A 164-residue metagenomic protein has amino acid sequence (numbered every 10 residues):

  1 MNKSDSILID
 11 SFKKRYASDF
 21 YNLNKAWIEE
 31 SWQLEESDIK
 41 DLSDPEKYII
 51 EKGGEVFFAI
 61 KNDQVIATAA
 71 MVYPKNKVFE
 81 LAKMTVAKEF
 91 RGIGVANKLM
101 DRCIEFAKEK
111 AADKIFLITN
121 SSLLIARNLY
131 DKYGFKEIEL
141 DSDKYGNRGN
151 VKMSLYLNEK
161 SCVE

Functional and structural regions predicted by a protein language model:
M1-D5, S161-E164: Basic/polar N-terminal segments that are highly enriched at the extreme N-terminus, encompassing both cleavable
N2-L8, F12-K13, I115-L117: Short, charged low-complexity linear motifs
I7, S11-A82, A87-E89, M100-R102 (+3 more regions): Acetyl-CoA-dependent GNAT
E29, L34-D38, G94-V95, Y130-G134: A short linear-motif detector with a strong N-terminal bias
G53-G54, N62, G92-G94, G134 (+1 more regions): Residue-identity detector for glycine
Q64, F79, M84-D101, K110 (+3 more regions): Conserved glycine-rich acetyl-CoA-binding loop
D113-R127, D131-Y133, E139-E164: C-terminal "cap" of GNAT-fold acetyltransferases
